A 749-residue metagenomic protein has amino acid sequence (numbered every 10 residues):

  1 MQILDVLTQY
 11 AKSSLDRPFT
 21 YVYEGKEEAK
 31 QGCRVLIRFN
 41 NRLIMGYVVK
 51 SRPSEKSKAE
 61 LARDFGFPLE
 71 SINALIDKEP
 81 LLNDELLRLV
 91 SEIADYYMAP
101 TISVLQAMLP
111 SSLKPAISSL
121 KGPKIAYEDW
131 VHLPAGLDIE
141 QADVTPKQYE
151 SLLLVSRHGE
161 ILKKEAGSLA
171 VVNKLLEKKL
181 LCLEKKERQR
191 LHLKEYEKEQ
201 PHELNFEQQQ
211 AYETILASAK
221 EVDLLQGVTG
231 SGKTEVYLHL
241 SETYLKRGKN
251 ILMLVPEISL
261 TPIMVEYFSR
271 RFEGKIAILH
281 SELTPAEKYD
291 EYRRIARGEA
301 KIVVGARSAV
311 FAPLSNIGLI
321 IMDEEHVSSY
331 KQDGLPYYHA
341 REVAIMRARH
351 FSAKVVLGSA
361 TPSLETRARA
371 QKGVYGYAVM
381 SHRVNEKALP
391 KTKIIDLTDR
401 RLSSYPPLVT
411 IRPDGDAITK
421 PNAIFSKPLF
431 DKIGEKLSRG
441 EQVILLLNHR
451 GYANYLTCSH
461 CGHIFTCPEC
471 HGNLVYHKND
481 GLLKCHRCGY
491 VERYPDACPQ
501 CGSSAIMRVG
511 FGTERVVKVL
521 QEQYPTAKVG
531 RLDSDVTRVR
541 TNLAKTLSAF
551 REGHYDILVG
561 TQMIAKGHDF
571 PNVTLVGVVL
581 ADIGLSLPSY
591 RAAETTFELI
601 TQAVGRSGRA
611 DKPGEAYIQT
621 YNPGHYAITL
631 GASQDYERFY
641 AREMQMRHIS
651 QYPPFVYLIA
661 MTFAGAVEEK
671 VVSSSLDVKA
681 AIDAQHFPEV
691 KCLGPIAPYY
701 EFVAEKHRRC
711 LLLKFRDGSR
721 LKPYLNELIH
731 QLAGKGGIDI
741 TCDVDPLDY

Functional and structural regions predicted by a protein language model:
M1-S359, T366, Q371-K387, I418 (+4 more regions): Accessory, non-ATPase domains that flank or precede helicase/AAA+ motor cores in DNA-metabolism machines
S91-A94, V517, Q521, T601 (+2 more regions): Generic solvent-exposed, charged/amphipathic alpha-helical segments that serve as macromolecular interface scaffolds
L152-L153, H648-P653, P698-A704: Short, flexible, solvent-exposed loop/turn segments with mixed acidic/basic and small polar residues
E199-Q209, E221-V672, C710-L711, S719 (+1 more regions): Inter-lobe coupling/hinge segments of SF2-like helicase ATPases
Y636-E637, V672-L693: Short amphipathic alpha-helix segments
F639-H648, H686-Y699: Short amphipathic beta-strand starts and helix->beta connectors
E689, A704-H707: Nucleotide-binding motor/catalytic cores of P-loop/tubulin-like NTPases across gene-expression machines
G694-A704, I740-Y749: Short proline/glycine- and acidic-rich turn/helix-capping motifs at secondary-structure junctions
